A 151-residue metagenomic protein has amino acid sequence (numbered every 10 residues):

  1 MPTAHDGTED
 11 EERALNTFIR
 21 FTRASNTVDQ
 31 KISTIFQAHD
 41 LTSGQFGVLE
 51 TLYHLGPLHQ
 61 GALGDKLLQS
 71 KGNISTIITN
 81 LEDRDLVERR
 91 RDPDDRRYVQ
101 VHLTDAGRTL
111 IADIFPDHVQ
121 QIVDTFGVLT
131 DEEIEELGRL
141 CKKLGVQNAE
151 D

Functional and structural regions predicted by a protein language model:
M1-E9, D131-D151: C-terminal regulatory/oligomerization modules of transcriptional regulators
M1-H39, K143: N-terminal leader segment of winged-helix/HTH proteins
A4, T79-R139: Charged, amphipathic alpha-helical coiled-coil/dimerization segments
I19, N26-S70: N-terminal helix-turn-helix DNA-binding core of bacterial DNA-binding proteins
A24, V28, L67, L110 (+2 more regions): Alpha-helical linker/hinge and terminal dimerization helices associated with HTH transcriptional regulators
H39-Q45, N73, T104, G127-T130: Short helix-coil-helix linker/hinge
Q60-G61, G72, T79, V99: Residues within helix-turn-helix
D65, T76, R139: DNA-binding alpha-helical recognition surfaces that contact promoter or target DNA
